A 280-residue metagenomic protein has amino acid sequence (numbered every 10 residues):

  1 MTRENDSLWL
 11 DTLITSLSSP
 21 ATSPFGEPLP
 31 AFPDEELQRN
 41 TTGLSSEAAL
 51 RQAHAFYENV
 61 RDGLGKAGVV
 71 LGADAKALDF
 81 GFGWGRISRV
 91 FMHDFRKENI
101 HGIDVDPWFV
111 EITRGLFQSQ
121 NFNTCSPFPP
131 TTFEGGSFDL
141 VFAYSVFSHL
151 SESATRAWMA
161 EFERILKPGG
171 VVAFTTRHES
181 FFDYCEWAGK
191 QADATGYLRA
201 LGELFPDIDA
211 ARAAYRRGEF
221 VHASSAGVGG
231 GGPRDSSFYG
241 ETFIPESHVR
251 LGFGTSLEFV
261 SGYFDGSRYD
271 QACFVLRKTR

Functional and structural regions predicted by a protein language model:
T2-A75, G83-P130, E152, A157 (+1 more regions): Class I (Rossmann-like) S-adenosyl-L-methionine-dependent methyltransferase catalytic domain, capturing the SAM-binding
D79: Class I SAM-dependent methyltransferase core
P129-V141: A short acidic, Gly/Pro-enriched loop at the edge of an enzyme's catalytic core that lines a small-molecule cofactor
A143-V146: A short beta-strand submotif of the Rossmann-like class I SAM-dependent methyltransferase core that lines
R156-P168: A short glycine-rich, Lys/Arg-flanked "PGG" loop and its adjoining helix->strand segment in the class I
